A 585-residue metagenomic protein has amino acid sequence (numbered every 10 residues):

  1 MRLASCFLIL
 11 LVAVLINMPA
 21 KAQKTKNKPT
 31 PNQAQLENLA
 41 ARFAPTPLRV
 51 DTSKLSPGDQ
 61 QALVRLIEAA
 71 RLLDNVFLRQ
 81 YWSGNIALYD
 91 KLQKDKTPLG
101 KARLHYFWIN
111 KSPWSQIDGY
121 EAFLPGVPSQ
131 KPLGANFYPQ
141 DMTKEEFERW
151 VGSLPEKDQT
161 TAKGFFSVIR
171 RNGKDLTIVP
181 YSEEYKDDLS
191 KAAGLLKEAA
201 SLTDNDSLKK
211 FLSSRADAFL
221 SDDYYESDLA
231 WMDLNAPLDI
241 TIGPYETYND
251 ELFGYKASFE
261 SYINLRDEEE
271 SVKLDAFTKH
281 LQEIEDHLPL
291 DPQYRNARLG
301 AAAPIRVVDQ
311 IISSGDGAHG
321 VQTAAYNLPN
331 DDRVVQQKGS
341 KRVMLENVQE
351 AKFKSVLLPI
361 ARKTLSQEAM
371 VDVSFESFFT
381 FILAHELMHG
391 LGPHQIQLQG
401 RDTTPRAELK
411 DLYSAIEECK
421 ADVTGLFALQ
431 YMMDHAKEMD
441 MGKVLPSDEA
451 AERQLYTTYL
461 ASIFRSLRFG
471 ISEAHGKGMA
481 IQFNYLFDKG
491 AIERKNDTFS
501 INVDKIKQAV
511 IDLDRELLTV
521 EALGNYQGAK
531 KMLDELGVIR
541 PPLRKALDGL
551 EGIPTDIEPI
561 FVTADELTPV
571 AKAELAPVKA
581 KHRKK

Functional and structural regions predicted by a protein language model:
M1-S5: Positively charged n-region of N-terminal signal peptides that target proteins for export
C6-L15: Bacterial N-terminal signal peptides
A20-A22: Boundary at the C-terminal end of the N-terminal hydrophobic targeting segment
K24-F211: N-terminal helix-rich structural modules
L36-R65, K157-M432, E438-I463, K579-K585: Fold-level signature of zinc-dependent metallopeptidase catalytic domains
L72-I86, L202, D206, S221 (+12 more regions): Intrinsically disordered or highly flexible coil/loop and linker segments, enriched in small and charged/polar residues
L426-K531: Long, well-structured alpha-helical subdomains associated with metal-dependent extracellular/ecto-lumenal hydrolases
L518-K585: Extended, compositionally biased alpha-helical segments that mediate assembly or anchoring
